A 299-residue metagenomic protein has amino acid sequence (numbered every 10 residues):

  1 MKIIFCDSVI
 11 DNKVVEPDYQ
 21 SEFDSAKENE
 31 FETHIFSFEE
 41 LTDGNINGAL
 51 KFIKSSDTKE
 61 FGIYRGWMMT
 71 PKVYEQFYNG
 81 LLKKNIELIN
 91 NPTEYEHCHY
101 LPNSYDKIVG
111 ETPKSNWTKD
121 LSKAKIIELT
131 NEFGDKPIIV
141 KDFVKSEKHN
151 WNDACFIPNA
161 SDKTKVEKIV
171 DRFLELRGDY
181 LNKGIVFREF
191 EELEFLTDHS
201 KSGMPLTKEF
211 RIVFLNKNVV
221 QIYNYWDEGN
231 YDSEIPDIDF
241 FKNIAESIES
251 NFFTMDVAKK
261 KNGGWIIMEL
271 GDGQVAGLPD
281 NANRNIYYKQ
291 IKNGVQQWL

Functional and structural regions predicted by a protein language model:
M1-E87: ATP-binding N-terminal substructure of ATP-dependent carboxylate-amine bond-forming enzymes
K2-N12, Q20, S55-D57, N79-K208 (+1 more regions): Active-site nucleotide/adenylate-binding loops and adjacent lid/helix of ATP-dependent enzymes
I35-F36, N90, W117, V257: A structural preference for short, hydrophobic beta-strand core positions in alpha/beta folds
W67, F143, F190-E191, V213 (+3 more regions): Anionic group-transfer/hydrolysis microenvironments
K72-Q76, P205-E209, F252: Short, surface-exposed coil-to-beta transition loops
I138, V220-Q221, F253, I266-E269: Protein kinase-like catalytic core scaffold
F214-N218, K261-G263: Short acidic-glycine loop/turn motifs at beta-strand connectors
D239, S247-S250, K259-L299: C-terminal active-site "lid" helix and adjoining low-complexity regulatory extension at the edge of ATP-using catalytic
